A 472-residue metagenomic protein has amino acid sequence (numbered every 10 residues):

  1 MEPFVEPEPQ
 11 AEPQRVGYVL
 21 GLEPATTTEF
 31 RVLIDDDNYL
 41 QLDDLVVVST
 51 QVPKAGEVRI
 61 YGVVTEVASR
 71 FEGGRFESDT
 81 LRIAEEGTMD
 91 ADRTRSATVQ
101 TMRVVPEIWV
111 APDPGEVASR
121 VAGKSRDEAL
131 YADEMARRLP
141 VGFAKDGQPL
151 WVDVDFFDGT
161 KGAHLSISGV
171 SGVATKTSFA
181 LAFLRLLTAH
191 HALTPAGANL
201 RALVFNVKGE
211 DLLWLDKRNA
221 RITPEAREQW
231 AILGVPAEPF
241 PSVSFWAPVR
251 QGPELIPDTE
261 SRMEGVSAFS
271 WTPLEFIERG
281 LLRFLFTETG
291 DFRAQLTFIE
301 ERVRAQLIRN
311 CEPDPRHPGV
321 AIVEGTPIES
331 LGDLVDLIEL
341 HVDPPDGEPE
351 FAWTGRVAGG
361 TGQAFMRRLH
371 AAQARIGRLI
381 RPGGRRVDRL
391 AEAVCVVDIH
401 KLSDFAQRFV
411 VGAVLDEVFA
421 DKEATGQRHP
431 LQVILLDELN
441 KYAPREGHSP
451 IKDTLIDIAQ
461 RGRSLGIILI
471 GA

Functional and structural regions predicted by a protein language model:
M1-M135: Long, basic/Gly/Ser/Thr-rich N-terminal segments that mediate initial subcellular attachment or targeting
Q41, S178-F183, F409-E417: Short amphipathic alpha-helical face segments that pack within enzyme cores and frequently flank/anchor catalytic
L42, W109, L150-W151, T160-G162 (+5 more regions): Short helix/loop capping segments that flank catalytic or ligand/cofactor-binding pockets
D133-G162, H370-V394: The Walker A/P-loop phosphate-binding site
V141-P241: Glycine-rich phosphate-binding loop of nucleotide-binding enzymes
L165-I167, V397, I470: Conserved beta-strand position immediately N-terminal to the Walker
A192-G197, V204-F205, G209-L213, P239-Q460 (+1 more regions): P-loop NTPase motor domains
A202-L203, I468-G471: Short hydrophobic alpha-helical runs that function as membrane-insertion/retention elements
